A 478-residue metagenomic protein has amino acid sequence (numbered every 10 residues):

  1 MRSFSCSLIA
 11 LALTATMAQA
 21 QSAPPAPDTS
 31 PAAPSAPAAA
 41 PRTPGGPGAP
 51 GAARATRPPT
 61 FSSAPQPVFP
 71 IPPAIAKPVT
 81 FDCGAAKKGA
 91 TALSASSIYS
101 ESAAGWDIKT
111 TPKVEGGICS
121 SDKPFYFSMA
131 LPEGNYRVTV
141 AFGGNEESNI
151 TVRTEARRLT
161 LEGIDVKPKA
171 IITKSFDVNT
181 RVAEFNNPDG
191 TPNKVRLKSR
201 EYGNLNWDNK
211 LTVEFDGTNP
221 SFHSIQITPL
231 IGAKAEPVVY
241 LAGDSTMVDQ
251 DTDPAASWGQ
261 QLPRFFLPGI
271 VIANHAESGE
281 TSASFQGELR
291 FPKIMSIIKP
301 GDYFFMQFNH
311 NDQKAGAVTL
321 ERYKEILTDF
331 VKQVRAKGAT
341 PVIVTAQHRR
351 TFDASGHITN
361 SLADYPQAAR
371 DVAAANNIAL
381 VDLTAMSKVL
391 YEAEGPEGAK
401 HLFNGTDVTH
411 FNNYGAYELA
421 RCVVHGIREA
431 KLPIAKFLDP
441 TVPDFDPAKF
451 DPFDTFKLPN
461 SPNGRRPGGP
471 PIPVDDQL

Functional and structural regions predicted by a protein language model:
M1-F4: Positively charged n-region of N-terminal signal peptides that target proteins for export
C6-T16: Bacterial N-terminal signal peptides
S22-T252: Compositionally biased, intrinsically disordered or flexible polar/acidic segments
T80, I272-N274, N377-L380: Conserved beta-strand scaffold positions in the cores of enzyme catalytic domains, especially in NTP/NDP-utilizing
S121, D439-V442: N-terminal pre-domain and mature-chain start segments
T154-A156, F266-P268, K337, N376: Short, structured coil segments at secondary-structure junctions
W207, T218-P220, G232-K332, D353 (+1 more regions): Conserved SGNH/GDSL esterase-like catalytic core that processes O-acyl groups on lipids and polysaccharides
R290-P440, P459, R466-L478: Alpha-helical cap/lid subdomain in secreted, periplasmic, or secretory-pathway luminal O-acyl-processing enzymes
